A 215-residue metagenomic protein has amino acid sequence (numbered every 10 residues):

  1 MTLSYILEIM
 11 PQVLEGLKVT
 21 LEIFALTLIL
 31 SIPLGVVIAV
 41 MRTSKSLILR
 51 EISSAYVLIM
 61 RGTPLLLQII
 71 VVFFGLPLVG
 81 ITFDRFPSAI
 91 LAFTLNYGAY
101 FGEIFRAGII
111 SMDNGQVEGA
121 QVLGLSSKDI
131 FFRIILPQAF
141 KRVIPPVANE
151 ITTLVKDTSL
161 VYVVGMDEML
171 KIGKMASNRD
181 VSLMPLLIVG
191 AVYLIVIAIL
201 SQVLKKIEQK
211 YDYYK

Functional and structural regions predicted by a protein language model:
M1-K215: Transmembrane alpha-helices and adjacent helix-loop boundaries
